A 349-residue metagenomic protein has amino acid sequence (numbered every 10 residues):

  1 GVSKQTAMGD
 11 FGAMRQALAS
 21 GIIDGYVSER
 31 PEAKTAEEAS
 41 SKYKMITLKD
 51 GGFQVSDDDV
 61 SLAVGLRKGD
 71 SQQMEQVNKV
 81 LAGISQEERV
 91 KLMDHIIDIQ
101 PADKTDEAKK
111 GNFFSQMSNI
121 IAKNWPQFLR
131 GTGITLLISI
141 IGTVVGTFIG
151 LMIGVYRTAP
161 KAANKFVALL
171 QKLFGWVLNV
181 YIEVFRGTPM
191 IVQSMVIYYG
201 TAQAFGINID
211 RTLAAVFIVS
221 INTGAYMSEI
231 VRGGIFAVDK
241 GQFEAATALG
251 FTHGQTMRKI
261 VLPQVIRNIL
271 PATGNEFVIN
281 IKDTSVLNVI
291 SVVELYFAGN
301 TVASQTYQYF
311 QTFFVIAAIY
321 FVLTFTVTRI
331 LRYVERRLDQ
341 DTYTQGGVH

Functional and structural regions predicted by a protein language model:
G1-S115, D341: Proline/Glycine/Serine-rich low-complexity intrinsically disordered segments that serve as flexible stalks/linkers
K109-H349: Transmembrane alpha-helices and adjacent helix-loop boundaries
